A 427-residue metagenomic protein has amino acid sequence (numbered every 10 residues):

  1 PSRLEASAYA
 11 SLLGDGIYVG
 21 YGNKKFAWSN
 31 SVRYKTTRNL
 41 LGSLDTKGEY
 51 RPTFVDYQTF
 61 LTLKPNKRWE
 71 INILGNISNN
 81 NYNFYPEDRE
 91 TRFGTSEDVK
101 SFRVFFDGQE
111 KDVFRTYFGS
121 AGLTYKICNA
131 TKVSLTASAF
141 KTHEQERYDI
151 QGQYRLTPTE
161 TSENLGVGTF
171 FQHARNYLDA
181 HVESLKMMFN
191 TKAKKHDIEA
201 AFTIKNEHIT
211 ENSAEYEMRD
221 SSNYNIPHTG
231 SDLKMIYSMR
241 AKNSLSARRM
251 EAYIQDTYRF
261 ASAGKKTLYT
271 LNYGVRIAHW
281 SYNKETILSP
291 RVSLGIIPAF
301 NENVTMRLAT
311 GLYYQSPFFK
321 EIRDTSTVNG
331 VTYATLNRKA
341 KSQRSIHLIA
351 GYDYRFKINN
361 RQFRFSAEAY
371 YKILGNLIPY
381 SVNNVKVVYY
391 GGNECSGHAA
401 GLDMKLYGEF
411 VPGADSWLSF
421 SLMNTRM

Functional and structural regions predicted by a protein language model:
P1-Y21, N30-V32, G42, T46-Y50 (+1 more regions): Short strand-turn segments of transmembrane beta-barrel domains in outer membranes, especially the first one or two
A8, I17-Y21, T59-L63, G119-Y125 (+7 more regions): Residues on the lipid-exposed face of transmembrane beta-strands in outer-membrane beta-barrel proteins
A10-G14, N23-K25, Y34-R38, I77-N81 (+10 more regions): Transmembrane beta-strands of outer-membrane beta-barrel pores
K24-D112, Y148, N376: Periplasmic-side early beta-strands and strand-to-turn transitions of outer-membrane beta-barrels
K64-N80, Q109-N283, S366-A369, W417: Face-selective signature of the C-terminal outer-membrane beta-barrel domain
K132-S138, Q145, A299, K339-A400: Membrane-embedded beta-barrel scaffold of Gram-negative outer-membrane proteins
A180-V182, K195, M239-K372: Structural signature of Gram-negative outer-membrane beta-barrels, strongest in the C-terminal barrel of TonB-dependent
S262-K265, Y371-I373, Y390-M427: Gram-negative outer-membrane beta-barrel transporters
